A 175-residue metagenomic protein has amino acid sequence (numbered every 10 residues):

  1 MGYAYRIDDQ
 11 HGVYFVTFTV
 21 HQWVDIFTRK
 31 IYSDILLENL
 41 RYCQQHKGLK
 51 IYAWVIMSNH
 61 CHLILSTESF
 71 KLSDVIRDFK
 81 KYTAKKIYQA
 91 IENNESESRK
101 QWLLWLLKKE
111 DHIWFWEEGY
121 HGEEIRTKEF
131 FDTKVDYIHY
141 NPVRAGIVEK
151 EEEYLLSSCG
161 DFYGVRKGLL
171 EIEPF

Functional and structural regions predicted by a protein language model:
M1-F175: Short catalytic/metal-binding and nucleic-acid-binding patches
